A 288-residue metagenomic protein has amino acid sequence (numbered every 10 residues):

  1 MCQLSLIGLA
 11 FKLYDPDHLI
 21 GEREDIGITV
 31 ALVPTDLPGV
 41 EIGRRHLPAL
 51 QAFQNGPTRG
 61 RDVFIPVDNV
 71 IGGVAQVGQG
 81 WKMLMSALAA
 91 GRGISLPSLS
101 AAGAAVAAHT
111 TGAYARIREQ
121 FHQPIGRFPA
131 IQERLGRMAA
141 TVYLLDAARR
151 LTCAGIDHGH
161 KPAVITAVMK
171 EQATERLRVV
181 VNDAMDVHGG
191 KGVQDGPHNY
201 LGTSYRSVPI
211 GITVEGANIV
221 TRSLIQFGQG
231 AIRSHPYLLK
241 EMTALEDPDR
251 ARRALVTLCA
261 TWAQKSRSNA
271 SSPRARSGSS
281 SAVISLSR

Functional and structural regions predicted by a protein language model:
M1-I42: A short core secondary-structure module
P38-F64: Flexible, small-/acidic-enriched active-site or ligand-binding loops
R59-R92, H109-G126, R150, S268 (+1 more regions): A glycine-rich, basic-preceded beta-loop-alpha segment at the flavin cofactor/substrate interface of flavin-utilizing
V63, G73-K82, G190-Y205: Flexible glycine/proline-rich, aromatic-decorated loop/lid segments
V142-T174, R178-V181, M185-V193: C-terminal helix-coil-helix/basic helical segment that borders enzyme active sites and/or dimer interfaces and provides
G192-S287: Glycine-rich phosphate/cofactor-binding loops in nucleotide/flavin-utilizing enzymes
